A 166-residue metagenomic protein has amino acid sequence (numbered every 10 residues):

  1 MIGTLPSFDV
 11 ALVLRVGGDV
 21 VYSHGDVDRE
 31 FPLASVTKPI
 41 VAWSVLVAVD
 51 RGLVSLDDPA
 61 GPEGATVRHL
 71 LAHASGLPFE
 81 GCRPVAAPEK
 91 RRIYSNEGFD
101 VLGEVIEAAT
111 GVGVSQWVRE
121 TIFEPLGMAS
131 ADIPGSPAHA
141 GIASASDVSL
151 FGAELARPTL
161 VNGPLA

Functional and structural regions predicted by a protein language model:
M1-D28, A72: A short, well-structured edge-of-sheet supersecondary motif
G18, A34-L53, L70, I93-L126 (+1 more regions): Alpha-helical scaffold elements that line and support the substrate/ligand-binding pocket of soluble hydrolases
V21-R29, G81-P88: Glycine/charged-rich beta-loop-alpha catalytic/anionic-binding loops adjacent to active sites
P59, A65-V67, S144: Short, structural beta-strand-to-alpha-helix junction motif
E63-C82: Short helix- or helix-capping micro-motifs that position conserved polar/aromatic residues at function-defining sites
T66, A74-S75, I122-S130: Long, well-ordered core segments of solenoidal/helical folds
A86, I106, Q116, E124-A166: Penicillin-binding protein/beta-lactamase superfamily catalytic region
